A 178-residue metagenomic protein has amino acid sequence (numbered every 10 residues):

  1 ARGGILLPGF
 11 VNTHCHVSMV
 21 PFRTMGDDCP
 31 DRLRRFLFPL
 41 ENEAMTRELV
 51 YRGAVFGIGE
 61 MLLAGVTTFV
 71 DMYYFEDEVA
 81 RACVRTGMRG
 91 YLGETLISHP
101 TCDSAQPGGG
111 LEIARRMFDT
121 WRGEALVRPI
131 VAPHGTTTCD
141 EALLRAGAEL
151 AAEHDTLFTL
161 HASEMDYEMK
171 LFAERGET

Functional and structural regions predicted by a protein language model:
A1, N12, D71: Redox-cofactor binding/interface segments in oxidoreductases and associated redox assembly factors
A1-L7: Histidine-rich, glycine-flanked metal-binding segment
I5, R23-M88, G110-G123: Alpha-helical scaffold segments that flank or form the walls of functional sites
L6, N12, I130: Conserved beta-strand segments that form the floor/walls of ligand-binding pockets within enzyme and binding domains
G9-V20, L157-D166: Histidine-centered catalytic micro-motifs
F22-T24, L144-R145: Short amphipathic alpha-helical segments
E78-T178: Metal-coordinating catalytic core of metallo-dependent amide/deamination hydrolases
